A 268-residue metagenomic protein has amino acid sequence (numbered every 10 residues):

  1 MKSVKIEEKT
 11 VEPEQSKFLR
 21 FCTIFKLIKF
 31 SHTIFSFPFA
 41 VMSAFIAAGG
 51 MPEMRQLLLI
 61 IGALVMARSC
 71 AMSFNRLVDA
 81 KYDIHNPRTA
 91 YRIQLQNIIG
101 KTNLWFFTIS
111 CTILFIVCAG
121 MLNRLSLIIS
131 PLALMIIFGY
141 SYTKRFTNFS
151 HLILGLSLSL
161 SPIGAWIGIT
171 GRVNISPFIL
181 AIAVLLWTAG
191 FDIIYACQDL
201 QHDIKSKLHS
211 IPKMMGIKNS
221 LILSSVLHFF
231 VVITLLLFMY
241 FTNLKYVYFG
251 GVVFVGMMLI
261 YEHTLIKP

Functional and structural regions predicted by a protein language model:
K2-C22, M72-I99, I193-K218, L265-P268: Cytosolic, membrane-interface loops and tails of multi-pass inner-membrane proteins
F21-L27, C70, T89-I179, Y261-K267: Intramembrane alpha-helical segments
F21-S31, L58, G62, M66 (+2 more regions): Residue-level signal for short hydrophobic patches within transmembrane helices of multi-pass membrane transporters
K29-I46, G155-S159: The first (N-terminal) embedded transmembrane alpha-helix
F45-G62, L125-A133, I137, H151-I204 (+3 more regions): Functional transmembrane core segments of multi-pass inner-membrane proteins
L57-L64, A80-S130, K205-V252: Multi-pass membrane catalytic core of lipid/isoprenoid biosynthesis enzymes
A63-A71, N75, I137-S141, A183-F191 (+2 more regions): Alpha-helical transmembrane segments of multi-pass membrane proteins
V232, F254-P268: Transmembrane alpha-helical segments of integral membrane proteins
